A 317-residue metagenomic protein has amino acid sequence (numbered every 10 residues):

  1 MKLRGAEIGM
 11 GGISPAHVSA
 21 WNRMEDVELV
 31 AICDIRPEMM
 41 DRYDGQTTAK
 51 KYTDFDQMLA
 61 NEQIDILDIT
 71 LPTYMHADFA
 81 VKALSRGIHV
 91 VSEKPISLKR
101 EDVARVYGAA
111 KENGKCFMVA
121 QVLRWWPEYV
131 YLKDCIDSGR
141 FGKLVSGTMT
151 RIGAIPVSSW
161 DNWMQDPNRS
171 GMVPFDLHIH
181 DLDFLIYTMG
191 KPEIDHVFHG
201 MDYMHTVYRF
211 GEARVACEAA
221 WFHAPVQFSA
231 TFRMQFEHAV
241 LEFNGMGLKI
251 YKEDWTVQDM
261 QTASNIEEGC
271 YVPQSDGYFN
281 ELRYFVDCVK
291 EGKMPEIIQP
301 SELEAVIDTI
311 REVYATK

Functional and structural regions predicted by a protein language model:
M1, V27, I66-L71, K115 (+4 more regions): C-terminal helix-rich "cap/oligomerization" subdomain common to oxidoreductases
M1-Q46: N-terminal Rossmann-like dinucleotide-binding module
H17, T47-A109: Beta-loop-alpha module in the N-terminal Rossmann-like domain of NAD(P)-dependent dehydrogenases, especially those
G87, D161-R169, M260-E267: Short glycine/proline- and charge-enriched loop/turn segments that cap or connect secondary-structure elements
S92, F117-V119, F243: Hydrophobic residues in well-ordered beta-strands that form the structural core
A104-V122, K143-G147: Rossmann-fold dehydrogenase core element
L123-H196: Predominantly a Rossmann-like dinucleotide-binding segment in NAD(P)-dependent oxidoreductases
D176, L182-K249, F279-M294: Contiguous beta-strand/loop segments that form the cofactor/metal-binding neighborhood of enzyme cores
